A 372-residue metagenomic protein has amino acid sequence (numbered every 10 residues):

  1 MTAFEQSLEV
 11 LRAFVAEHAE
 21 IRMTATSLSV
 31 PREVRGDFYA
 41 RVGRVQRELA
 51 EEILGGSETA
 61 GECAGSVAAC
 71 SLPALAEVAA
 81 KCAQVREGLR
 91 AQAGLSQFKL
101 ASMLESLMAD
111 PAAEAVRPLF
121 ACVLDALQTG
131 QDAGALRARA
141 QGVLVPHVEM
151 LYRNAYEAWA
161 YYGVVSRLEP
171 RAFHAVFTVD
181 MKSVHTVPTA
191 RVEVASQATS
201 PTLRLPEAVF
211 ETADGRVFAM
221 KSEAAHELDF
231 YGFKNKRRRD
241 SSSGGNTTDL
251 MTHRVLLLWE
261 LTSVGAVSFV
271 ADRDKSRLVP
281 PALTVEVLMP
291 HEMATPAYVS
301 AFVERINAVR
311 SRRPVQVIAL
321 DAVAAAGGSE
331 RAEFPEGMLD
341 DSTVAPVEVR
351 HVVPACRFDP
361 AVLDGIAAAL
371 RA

Functional and structural regions predicted by a protein language model:
M1-P146, P296, I306, R312-A322 (+1 more regions): Terminal, charged accessory segments of proteins
F4, F14, F38, F98 (+11 more regions): Phenylalanine-focused residue identity feature
K99, V165-E169, T178, E260 (+2 more regions): Generic marker of "main functional regions" within proteins
G142-A198: A short, highly charged nucleic-acid-interacting micro-segment common to nuclease and nuclease-linked defense proteins
H185-A372: Catalytic core segments in nucleotide and nucleic-acid processing enzymes
